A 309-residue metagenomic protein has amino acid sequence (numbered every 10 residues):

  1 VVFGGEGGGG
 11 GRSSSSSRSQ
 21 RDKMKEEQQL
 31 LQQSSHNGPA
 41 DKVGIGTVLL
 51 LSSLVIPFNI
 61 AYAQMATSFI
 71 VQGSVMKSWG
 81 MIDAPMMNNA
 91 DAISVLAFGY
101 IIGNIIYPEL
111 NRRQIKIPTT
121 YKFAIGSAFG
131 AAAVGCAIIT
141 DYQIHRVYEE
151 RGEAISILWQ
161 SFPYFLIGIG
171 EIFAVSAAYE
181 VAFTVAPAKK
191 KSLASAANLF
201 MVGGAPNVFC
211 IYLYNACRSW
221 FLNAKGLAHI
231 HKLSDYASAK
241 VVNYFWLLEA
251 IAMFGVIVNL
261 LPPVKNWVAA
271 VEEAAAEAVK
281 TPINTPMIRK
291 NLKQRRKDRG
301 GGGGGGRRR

Functional and structural regions predicted by a protein language model:
V1-N284, I288, R295, R309: Hydrophobic transmembrane alpha-helices of multi-pass solute transporters/permeases
G9, G301-G305: Long, low-complexity Q/N-rich tracts
